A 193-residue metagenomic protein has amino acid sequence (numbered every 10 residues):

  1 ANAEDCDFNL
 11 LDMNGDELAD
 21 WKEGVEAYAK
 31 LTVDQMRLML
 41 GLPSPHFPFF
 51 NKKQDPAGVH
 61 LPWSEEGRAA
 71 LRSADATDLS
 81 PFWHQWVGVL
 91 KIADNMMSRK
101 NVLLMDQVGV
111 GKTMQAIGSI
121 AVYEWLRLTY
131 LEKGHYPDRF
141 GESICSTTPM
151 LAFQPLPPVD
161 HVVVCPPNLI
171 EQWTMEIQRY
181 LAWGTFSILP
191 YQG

Functional and structural regions predicted by a protein language model:
A1-V102: Charged, low-complexity
L11-M13, L42, H84, Q107 (+3 more regions): Structured beta-strand/turn binding interfaces of compact recognition modules in eukaryotic regulators
G58-A76, E124-G193: SF2 helicase/translocase NTPase motor core, specifically the RecA-like lobe 1 inter-motif segment between Walker
F82-L90, I117, E142-T148: Short, well-ordered alpha-helical scaffold segments within catalytic/effector domains
Q85-G88, Q107-G109, A116, V163 (+1 more regions): Generic structural signal for small/hydrophobic residues in well-ordered secondary structure, especially within
K91-N95, Q107, S119-V122, E176 (+1 more regions): Alpha-helical recognition domains of nuclear gene-regulatory proteins
R99-I120, P137-D138: Walker A/P-loop
